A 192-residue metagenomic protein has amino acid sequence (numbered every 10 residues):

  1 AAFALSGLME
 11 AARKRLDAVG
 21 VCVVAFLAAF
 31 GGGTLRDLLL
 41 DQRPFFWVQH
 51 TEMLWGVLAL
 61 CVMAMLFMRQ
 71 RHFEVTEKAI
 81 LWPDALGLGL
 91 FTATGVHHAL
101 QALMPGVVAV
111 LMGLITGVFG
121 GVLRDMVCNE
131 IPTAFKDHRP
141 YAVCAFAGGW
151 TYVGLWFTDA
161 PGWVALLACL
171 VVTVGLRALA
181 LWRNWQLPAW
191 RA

Functional and structural regions predicted by a protein language model:
A1, F45-A59, P105-V118: Structural signature of hydrophobic alpha-helical transmembrane segments
A1-S6, V19, V23-L27, A147-G148: The first (N-terminal) embedded transmembrane alpha-helix
A4-K14, D37-L38, M63-E77, V122-T133 (+1 more regions): C-terminal ends of transmembrane helices
V23-L27, T34-L40, L111, I115 (+2 more regions): Short, structured motif recognition centered on aromatic/hydrophobic residues
V24-G33, L81-H97, R139-V153: Small-residue-rich segments of transmembrane alpha-helices in multi-pass membrane proteins, especially helix faces
L38-V48, T94-V108, V153-A165: Helix-coil boundary and interhelical linker segments in multi-pass alpha-helical membrane proteins
A59-H98: Ordered, amphipathic secondary-structure segments that act as subunit-interaction surfaces in large macromolecular
I115, A165-L179: Small-residue-rich transmembrane alpha-helices that serve as helix-helix interface/gating elements in multipass
